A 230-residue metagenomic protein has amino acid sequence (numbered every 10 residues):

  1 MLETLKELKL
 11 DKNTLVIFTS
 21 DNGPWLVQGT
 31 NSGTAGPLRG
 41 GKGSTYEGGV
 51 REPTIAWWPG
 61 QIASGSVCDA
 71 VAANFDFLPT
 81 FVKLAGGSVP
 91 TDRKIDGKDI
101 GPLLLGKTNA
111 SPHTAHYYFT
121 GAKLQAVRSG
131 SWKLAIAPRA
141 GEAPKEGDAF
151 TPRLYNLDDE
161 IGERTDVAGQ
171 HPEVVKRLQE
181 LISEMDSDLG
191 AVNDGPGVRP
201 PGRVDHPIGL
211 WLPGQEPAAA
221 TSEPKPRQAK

Functional and structural regions predicted by a protein language model:
M1-G29: Metal-dependent active-site segment of extracytoplasmic phospho-/sulfohydrolases and closely related
M1-T4, G41, W57-W58, T80 (+2 more regions): Generic, well-ordered alpha-helical scaffold segments in large soluble proteins
E3-L10, V82-G86, L105, P172 (+1 more regions): Sec-exported extracytoplasmic/periplasmic mature domains
L5, L15-S20, T54-I55, F77-V82 (+1 more regions): Beta-strand elements within well-structured catalytic alpha/beta cores of enzymes that handle phosphate/sulfate esters
L10-V16, R51-E52, S111-H113, S129-W132 (+1 more regions): Loop/turn elements at helix/coil->beta-strand transitions in domains of secreted/extracellular proteins
N22, G48, W57: Glycine-rich, acidic and aromatic/proline-enriched surface loops and short helix-turn segments that act as binding
P24-G36, G40-E47, I62-S66, A70 (+3 more regions): C-terminal cap/loop subdomain of S1 sulfatases and analogous C-terminal strand-loop tails that border
F77, S129, R139-A140, G147-P152 (+1 more regions): Long, internal low-complexity/basic segments
